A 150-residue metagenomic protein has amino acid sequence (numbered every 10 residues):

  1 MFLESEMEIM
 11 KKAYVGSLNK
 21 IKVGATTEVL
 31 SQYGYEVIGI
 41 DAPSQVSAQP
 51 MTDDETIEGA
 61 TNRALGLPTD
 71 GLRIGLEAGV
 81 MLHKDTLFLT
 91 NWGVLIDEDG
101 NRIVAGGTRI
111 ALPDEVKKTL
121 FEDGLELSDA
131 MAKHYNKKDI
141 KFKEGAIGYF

Functional and structural regions predicted by a protein language model:
F2, M7-D70: N-terminal polybasic phosphate/anion-binding patch
P50-F150: Anionic-ligand binding patches
